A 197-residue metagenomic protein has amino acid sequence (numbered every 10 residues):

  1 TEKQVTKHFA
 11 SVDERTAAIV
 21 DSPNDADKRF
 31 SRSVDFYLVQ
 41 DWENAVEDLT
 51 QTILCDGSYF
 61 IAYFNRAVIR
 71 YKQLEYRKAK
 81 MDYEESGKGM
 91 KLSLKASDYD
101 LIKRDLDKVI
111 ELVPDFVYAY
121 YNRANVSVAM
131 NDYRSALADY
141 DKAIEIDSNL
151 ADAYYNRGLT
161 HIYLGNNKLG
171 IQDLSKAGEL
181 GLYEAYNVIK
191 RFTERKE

Functional and structural regions predicted by a protein language model:
T1-E197: Alpha-helical tetratricopeptide repeat
